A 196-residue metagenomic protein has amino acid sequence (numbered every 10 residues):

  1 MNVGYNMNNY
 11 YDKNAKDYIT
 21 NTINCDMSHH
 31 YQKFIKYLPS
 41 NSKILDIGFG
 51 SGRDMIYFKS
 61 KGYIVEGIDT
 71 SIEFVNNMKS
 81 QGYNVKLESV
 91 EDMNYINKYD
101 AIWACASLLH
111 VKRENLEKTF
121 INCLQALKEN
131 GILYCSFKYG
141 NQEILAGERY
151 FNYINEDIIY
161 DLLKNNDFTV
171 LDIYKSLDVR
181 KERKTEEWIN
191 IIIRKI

Functional and structural regions predicted by a protein language model:
M1-L45, G50-N97, E114-K118, N122 (+1 more regions): Class I (Rossmann-like) S-adenosyl-L-methionine-dependent methyltransferase catalytic domain, capturing the SAM-binding
D100: Conserved acidic residues
W103-A104: A conserved beta-strand element that flanks and buttresses the S-adenosyl-L-methionine
S107: Hydrophobic adenine-recognition pocket in adenosine-nucleotide-binding enzymes
V111-K112, L127-E129: Helix-to-beta-strand junctions that scaffold the AdoMet/dcAdoMet cofactor pocket in Class I SAM-dependent enzymes
